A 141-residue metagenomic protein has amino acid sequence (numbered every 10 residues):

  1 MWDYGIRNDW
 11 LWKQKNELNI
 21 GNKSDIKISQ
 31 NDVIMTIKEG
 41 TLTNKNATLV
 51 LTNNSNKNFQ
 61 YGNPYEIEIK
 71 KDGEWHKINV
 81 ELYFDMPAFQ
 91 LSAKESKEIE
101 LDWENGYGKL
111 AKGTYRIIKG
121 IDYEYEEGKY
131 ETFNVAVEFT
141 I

Functional and structural regions predicted by a protein language model:
M1-D85, S92, G120-I141: Primarily secretory-pathway and cell-envelope proteins
N44, S96, K112-T114: Extracellular Ig-like/FN3 beta-sandwich strand-entry sites
N58-F59, Y107-K109: Short glycine/serine/proline-enriched coil/turn segments at secondary-structure junctions
L82-G108: Intrinsically disordered, low-complexity Pro/Gly/Ser/Thr-rich segments with frequent PxxP/GP/PP motifs and embedded
L110-G120: A short tyrosine-centered beta-strand micro-motif
